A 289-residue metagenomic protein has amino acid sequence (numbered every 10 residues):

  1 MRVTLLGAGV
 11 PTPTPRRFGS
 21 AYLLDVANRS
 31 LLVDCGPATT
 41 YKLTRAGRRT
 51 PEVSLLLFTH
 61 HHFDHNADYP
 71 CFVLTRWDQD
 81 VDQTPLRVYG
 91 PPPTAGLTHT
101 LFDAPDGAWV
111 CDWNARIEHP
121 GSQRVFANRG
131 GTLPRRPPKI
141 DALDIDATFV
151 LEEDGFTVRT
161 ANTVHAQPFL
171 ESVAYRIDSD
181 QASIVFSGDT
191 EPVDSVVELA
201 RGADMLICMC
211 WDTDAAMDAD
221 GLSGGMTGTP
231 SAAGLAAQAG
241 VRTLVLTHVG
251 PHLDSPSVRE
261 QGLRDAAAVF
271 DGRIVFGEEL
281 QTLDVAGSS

Functional and structural regions predicted by a protein language model:
M1-I184, L263-S288: Binuclear metal-dependent hydrolase catalytic cores
S172-A174, Q181-V185, E191-L280, G287: Cap/insert and terminal regions of metallo-dependent hydrolase folds
